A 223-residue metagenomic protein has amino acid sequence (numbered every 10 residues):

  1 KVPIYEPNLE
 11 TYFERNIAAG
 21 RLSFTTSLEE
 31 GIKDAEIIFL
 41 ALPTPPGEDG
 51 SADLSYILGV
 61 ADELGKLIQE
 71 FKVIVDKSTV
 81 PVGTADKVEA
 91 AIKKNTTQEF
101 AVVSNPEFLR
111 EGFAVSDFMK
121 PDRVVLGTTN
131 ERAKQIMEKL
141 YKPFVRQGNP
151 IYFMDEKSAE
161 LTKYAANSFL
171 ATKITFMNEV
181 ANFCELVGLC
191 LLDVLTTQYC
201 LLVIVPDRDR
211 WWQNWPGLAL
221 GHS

Functional and structural regions predicted by a protein language model:
K1-S223: Structural/interface elements that position substrates and couple domains in central-metabolism enzymes
